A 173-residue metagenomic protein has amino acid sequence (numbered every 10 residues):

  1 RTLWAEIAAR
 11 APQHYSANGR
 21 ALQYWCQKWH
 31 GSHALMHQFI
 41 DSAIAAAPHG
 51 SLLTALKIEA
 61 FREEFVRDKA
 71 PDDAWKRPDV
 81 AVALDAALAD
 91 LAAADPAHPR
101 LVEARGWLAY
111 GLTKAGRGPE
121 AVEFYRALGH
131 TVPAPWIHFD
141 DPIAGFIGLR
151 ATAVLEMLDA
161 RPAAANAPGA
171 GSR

Functional and structural regions predicted by a protein language model:
R1-I7, G31-A47, P71-A93, G118-T131 (+1 more regions): Alpha-helical repeat scaffolds
L3, R20, L56, E103-K114 (+1 more regions): "A position-specific structural signal for the A-helix of alpha-solenoid helical repeats
W4, W29, W136-D140: Tryptophan-centered motif/residue detector
R10-Q27, A45-P71, P99-A109: Amphipathic alpha-helical repeat scaffolds of TPR domains
D68, A74-P78, I147-A151: Extracellular/periplasmic loop regions
A94-P142: Extended alpha-helical scaffolding segments
A109, G129-R173: C-terminal non-catalytic interaction modules
